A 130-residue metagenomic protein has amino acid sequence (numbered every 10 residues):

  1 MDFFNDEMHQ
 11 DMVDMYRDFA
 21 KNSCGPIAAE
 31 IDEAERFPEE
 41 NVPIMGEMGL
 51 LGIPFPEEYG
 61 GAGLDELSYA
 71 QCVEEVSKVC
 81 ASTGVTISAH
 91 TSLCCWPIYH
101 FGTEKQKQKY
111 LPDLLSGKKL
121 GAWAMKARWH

Functional and structural regions predicted by a protein language model:
M1-M12: Intrinsic disorder at enzyme termini
G25-H130: Glycine-rich flavin
